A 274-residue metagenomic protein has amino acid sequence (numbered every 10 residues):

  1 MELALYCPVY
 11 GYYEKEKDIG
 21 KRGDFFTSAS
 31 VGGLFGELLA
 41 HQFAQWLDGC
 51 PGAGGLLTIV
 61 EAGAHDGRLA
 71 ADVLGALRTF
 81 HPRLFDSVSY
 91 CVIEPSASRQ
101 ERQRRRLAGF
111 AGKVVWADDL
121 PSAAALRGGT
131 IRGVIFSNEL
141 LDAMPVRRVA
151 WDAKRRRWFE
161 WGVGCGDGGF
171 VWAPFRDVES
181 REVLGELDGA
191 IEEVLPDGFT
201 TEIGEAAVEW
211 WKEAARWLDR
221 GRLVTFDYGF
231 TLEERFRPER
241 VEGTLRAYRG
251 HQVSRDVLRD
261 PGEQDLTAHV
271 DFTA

Functional and structural regions predicted by a protein language model:
M1-R132, V149: Rossmann-like AdoMet
P121, G129-A274: Class I S-adenosyl-L-methionine
